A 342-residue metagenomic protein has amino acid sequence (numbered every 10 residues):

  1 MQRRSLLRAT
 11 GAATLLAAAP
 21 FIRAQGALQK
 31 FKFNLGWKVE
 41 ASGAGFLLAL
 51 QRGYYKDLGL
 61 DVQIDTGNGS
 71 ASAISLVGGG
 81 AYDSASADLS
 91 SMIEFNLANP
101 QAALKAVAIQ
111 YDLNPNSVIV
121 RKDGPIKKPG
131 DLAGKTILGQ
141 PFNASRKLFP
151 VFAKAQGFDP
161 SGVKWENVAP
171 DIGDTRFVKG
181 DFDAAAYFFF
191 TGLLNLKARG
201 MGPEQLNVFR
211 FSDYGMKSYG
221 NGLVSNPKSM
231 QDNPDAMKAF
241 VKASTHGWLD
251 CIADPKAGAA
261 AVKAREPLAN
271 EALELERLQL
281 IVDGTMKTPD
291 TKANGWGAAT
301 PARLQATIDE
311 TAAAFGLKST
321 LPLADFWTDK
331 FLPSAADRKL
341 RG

Functional and structural regions predicted by a protein language model:
S5-A24: N-terminal export signals
Q25-K179, D183-F190, F209-F211, M216-K217: Short, glycine-/small- and polar/acidic-enriched structural segments that line small-molecule recognition paths
Q63, A71, N167, F209-S212 (+2 more regions): Short linear loop/turn motifs
D131-G134, F177-V178, G222, A243-T245 (+1 more regions): Flexible glycine/proline-enriched surface loops and loop-helix/loop-strand junctions
P160-K164, P203-N207, L268-Q279, K318-D325: Short, surface-exposed acidic
D171-T175, F182-L268: Pocket-lining segment of extracytoplasmic ligand-binding domains
D232-A314: Secondary-structure end/capping motifs
L304-G342: Conserved C-terminal helix/tail region of periplasmic/extracytoplasmic solute-binding proteins
